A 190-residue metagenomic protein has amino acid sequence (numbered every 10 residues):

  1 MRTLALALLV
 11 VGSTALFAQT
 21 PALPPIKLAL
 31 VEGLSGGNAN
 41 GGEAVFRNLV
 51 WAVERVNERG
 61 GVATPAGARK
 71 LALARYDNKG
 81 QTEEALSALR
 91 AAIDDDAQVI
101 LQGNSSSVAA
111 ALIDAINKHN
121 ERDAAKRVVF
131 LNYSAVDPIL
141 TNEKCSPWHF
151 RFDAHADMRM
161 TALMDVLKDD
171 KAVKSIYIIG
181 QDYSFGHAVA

Functional and structural regions predicted by a protein language model:
M1-K27, D94: Short, low-complexity disordered leader/linker segments with a strong preference for bacterial N-terminal type II
G12-A15, N57-G60, N120, K171: Structural motif corresponding to the C-terminal cap of alpha-helices
T20-L23, R47-L73: Signal peptide-proximal N-terminal region of secreted/periplasmic/extracellular or secretory-lumen proteins
L23, A29-A52, D77-T82, S105 (+1 more regions): Extracytoplasmic "Venus flytrap"
K70-N78, V129-Y133: Extended hydrophobic secondary-structure segments that form protein cores and membrane-embedded regions
R75, K79-Q98, K118, D165-D169: Short, well-structured alpha-helical segments in soluble
Q98-A190: Extracytoplasmic ligand/sensor domains, especially the bilobed periplasmic-binding protein
